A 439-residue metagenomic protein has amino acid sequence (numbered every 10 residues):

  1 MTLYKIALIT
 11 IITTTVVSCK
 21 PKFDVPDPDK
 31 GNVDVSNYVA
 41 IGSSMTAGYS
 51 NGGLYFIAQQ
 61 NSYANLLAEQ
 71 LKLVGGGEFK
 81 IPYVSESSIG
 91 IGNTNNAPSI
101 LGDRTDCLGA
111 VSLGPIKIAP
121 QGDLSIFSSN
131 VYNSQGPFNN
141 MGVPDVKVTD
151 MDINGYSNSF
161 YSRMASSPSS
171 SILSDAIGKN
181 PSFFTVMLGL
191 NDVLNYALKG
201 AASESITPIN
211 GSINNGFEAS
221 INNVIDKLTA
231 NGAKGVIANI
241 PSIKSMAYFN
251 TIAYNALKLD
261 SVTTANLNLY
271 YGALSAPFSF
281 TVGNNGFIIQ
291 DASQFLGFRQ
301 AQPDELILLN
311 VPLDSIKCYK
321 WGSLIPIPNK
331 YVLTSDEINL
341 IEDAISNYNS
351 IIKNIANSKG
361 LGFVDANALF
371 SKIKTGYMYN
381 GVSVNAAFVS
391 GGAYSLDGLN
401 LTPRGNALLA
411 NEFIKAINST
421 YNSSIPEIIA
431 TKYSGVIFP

Functional and structural regions predicted by a protein language model:
M1-S18: Sec-dependent bacterial lipoprotein signal peptides
T14-N37, S423-P439: Bacterial Sec-dependent N-terminal signal peptides
S36-G52: Catalytic nucleophile-elbow at a beta strand-turn-alpha helix junction centered on a G-D-S/GDSL motif, marking
I41-S44, V186-N191, L198, A238-S242 (+3 more regions): Active-site-proximal beta-strand/loop segments in catalytic clefts of secreted hydrolases
L54-A219, N223, K244, F249: Conserved SGNH/GDSL esterase-like catalytic core that processes O-acyl groups on lipids and polysaccharides
Y63-L67, A387-F438: Histidine-centered active-site loop/cap adjacent to the catalytic His in serine esterases/O-acetyl transfer systems
K179, S220-I237, A344-D365: A structural motif corresponding to the C-terminal end of an alpha-helix and its immediate exit/capping segment
I243-S358, N367-S390, R404: Acidic, Ser/Thr/Gly/Pro-rich low-complexity segments that form flexible
